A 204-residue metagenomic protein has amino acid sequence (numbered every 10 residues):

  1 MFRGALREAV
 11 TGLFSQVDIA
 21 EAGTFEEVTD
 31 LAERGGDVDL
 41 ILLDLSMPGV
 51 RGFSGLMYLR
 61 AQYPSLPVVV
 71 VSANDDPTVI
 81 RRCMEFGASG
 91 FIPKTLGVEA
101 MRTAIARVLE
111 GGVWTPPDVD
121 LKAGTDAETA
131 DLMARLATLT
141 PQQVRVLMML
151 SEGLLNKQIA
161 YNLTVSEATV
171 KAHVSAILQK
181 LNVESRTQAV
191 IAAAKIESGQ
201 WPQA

Functional and structural regions predicted by a protein language model:
T24, R51-S54: Acidic catalytic/metal-coordinating carboxylates
G36-L42: Active-site beta3 strand of CheY-like receiver
D44-L45, S72: Active-site residues of response regulator receiver
P48: The feature encodes the CheY-like receiver
F53-S65: Short amphipathic alpha-helix used as the core "switch/output" element in two-component signaling
I80-E85, G90-A137, P141, E197-S198: Short, flexible helix-to-coil linker/hinge segments that flank and couple to helix-turn-helix
G153-Q188: Recognition helix of helix-turn-helix DNA-binding domains
L178-A204: Basic, Lys/Arg-enriched C-terminal extension of HTH/homeodomain DNA-binding domains
